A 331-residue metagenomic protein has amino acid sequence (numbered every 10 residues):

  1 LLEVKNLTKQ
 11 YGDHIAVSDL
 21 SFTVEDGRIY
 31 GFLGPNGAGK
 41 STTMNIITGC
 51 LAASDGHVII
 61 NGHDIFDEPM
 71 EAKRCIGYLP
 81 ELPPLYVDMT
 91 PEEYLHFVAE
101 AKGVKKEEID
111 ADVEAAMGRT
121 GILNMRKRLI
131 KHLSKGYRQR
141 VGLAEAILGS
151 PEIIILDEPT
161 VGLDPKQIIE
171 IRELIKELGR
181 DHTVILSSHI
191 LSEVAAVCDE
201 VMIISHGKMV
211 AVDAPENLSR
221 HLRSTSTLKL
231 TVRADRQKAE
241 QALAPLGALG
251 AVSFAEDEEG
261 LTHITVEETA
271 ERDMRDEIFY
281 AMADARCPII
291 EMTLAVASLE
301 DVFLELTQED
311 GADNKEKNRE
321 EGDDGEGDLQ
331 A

Functional and structural regions predicted by a protein language model:
L2-V4, K9-S205, V210-A211: ABC transporter nucleotide-binding domains
K9, F254-D257, L294: Hydrophobic/anchoring residues in structured secondary elements
H63-F66, M209, R233, T269-R272 (+1 more regions): Short, surface-exposed acidic/glycine-rich loop or hinge patches that mediate macromolecular interfaces
K102, V201, L222, S226 (+4 more regions): Conserved NTP-handling cores and scaffolds of large molecular machines
E173-T269: ABC transporter nucleotide-binding domain
T269-A331: C-terminal coupling/interaction segments
